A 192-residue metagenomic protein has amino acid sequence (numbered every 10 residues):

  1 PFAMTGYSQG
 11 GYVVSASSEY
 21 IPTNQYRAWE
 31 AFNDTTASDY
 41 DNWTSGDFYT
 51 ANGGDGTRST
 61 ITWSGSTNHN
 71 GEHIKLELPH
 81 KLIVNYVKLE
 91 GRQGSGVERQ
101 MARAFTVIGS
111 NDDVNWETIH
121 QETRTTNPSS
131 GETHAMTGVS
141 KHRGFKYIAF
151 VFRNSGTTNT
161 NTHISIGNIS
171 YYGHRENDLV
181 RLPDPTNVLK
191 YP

Functional and structural regions predicted by a protein language model:
P1-E19: Extracellular carbohydrate-recognition regions
F2-M4, I21, T36-H120, T133-Y191: Aromatic, loop-rich ligand-recognition surfaces of beta-strand-rich domains
V13, Q25-A28: Short, intrinsically disordered, low-complexity terminal segments
A16, H120-Q121: Structural signal for conserved beta-strand scaffold positions within catalytic alpha/beta enzyme cores
E30-N33: Eukaryote-specific, low-hydrophobicity, charge-rich regions
R124-S130: Short proline/glycine- and polar residue-rich coil/turn motifs
